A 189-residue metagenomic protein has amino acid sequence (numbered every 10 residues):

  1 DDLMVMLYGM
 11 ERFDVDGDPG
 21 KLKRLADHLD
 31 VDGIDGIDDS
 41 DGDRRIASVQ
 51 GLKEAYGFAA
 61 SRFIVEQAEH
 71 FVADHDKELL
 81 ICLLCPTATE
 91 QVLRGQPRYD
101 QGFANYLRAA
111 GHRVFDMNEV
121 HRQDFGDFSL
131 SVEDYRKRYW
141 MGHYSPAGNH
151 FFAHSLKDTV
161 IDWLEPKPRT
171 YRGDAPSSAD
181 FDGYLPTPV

Functional and structural regions predicted by a protein language model:
D1-H112, M117-F128, P168-V189: Serine-dependent acyl-ester chemistry module
V49, S129-Y139: Short glycine/proline- and charge-enriched loop/turn segments that cap or connect secondary-structure elements
R136-A175: Histidine-centered active-site loop/cap adjacent to the catalytic His in serine esterases/O-acetyl transfer systems
